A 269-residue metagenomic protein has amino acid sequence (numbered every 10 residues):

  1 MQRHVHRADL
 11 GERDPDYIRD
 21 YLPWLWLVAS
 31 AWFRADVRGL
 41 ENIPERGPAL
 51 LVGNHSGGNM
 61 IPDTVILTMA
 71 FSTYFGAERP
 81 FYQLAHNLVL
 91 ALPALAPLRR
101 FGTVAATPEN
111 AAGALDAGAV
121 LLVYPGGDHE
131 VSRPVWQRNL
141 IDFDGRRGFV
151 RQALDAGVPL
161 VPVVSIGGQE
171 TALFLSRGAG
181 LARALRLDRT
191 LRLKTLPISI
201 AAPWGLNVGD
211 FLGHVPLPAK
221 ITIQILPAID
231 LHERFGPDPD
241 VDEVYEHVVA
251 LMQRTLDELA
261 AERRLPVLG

Functional and structural regions predicted by a protein language model:
M1-I18, G113-G269: Non-catalytic C-terminal accessory region of glycerolipid acyltransferases and related lyso-lipid remodeling enzymes
M1-N110, G178, A250, D257-G269: Membrane-anchoring hydrophobic helices of lipid-metabolizing enzymes
